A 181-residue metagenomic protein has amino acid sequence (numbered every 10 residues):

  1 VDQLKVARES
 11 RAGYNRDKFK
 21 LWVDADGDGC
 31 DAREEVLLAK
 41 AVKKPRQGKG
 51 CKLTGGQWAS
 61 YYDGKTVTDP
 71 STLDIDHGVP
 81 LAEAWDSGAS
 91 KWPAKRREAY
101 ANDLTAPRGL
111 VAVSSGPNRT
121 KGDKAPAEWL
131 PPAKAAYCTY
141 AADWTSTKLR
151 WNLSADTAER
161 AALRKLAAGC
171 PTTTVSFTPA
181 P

Functional and structural regions predicted by a protein language model:
V1, V6, V23, V36 (+5 more regions): Extended aliphatic helical segments
V1-D17: N-terminal low-complexity, Pro/Thr/Ser-rich intrinsically disordered segments that act as propeptides or flexible
A7, C51-L53, T68: A generic structural signal for short, non-catalytic loop/turn and secondary-structure boundary residues
R16-W22, A32-Q57, Y61-Y62, A94-Y100: N-terminal post-signal-peptidase region of extra-cytosolic proteins
A25-G29: Acidic, glycine-anchored loop motifs typical of Ca2+
A59-P181: Domain-level detector of nuclease and nuclease-like folds in predominantly extracellular/periplasmic contexts
